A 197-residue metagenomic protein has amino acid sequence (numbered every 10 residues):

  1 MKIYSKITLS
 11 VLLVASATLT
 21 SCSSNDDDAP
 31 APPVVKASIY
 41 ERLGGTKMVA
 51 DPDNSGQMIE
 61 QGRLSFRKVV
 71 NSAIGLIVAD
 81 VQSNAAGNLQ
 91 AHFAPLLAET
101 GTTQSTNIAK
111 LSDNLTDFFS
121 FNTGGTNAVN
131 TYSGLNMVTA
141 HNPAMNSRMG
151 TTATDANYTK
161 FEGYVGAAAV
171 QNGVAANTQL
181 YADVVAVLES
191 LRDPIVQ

Functional and structural regions predicted by a protein language model:
M1-L9: Bacterial N-terminal signal peptides that target proteins for export
K2, S23-S24: N-terminal export/targeting leaders of redox proteins
T18-S21: C-terminal motif of bacterial Sec signal peptides marking the signal peptidase cleavage site
N25-Q197: Core of compact, soluble alpha-helical bundle domains
